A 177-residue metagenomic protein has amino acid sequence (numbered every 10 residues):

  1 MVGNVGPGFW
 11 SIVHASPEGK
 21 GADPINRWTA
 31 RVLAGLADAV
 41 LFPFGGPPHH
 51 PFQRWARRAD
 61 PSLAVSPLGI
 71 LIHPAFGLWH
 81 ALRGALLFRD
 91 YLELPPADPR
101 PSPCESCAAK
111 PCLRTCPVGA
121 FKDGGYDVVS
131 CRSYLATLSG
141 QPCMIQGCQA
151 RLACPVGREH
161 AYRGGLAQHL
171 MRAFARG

Functional and structural regions predicted by a protein language model:
M1-G177: Non-ligating segments of multi-cofactor redox enzymes
